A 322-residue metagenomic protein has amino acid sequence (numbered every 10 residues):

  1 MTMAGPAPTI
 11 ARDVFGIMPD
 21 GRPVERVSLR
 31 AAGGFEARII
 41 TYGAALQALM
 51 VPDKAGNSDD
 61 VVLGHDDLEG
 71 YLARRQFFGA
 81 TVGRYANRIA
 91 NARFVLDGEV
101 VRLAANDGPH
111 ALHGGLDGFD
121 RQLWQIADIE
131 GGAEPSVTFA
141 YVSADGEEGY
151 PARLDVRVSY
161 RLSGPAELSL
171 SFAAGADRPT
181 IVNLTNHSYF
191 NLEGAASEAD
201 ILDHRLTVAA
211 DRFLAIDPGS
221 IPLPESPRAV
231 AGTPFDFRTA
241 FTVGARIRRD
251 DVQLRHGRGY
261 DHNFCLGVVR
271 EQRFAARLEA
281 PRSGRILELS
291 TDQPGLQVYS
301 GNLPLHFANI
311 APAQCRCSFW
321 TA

Functional and structural regions predicted by a protein language model:
T2-A322: An exposed, glycine/acidic-rich loop-and-rim segment of catalytic or binding clefts
